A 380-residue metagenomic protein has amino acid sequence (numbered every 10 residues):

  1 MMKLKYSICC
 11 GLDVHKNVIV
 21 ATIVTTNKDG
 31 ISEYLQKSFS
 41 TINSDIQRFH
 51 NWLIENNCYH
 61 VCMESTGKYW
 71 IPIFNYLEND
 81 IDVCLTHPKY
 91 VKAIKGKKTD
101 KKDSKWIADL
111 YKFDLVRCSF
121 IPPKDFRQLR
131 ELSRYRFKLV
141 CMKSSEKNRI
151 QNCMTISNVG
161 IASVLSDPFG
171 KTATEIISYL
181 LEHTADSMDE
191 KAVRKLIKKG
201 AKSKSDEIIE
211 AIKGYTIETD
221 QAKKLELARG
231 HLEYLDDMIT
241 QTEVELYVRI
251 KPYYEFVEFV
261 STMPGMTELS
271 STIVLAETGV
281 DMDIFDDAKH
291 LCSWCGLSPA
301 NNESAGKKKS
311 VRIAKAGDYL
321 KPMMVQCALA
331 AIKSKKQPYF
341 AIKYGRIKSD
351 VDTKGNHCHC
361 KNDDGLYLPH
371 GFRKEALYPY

Functional and structural regions predicted by a protein language model:
M1-Y380: A detector of single, family-specific signature residues that are central to catalytic or substrate-handling motifs
